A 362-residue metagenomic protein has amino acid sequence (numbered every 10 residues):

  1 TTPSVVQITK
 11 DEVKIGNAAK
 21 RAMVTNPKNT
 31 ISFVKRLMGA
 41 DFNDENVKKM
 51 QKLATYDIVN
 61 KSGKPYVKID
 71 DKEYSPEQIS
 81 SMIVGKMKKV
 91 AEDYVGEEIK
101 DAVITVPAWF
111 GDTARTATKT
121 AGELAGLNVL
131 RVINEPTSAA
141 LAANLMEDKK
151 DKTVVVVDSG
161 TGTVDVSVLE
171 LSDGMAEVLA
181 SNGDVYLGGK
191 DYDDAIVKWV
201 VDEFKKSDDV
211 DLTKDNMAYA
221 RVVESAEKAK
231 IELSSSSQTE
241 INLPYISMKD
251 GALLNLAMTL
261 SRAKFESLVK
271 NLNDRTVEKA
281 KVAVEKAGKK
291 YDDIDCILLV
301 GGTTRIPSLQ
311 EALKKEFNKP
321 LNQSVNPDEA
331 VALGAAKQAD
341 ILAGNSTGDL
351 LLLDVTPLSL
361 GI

Functional and structural regions predicted by a protein language model:
T1-G63, K68-M82, K89-I362: Oxyanion-binding/catalytic loops of NTP- or PPi-dependent enzymes
